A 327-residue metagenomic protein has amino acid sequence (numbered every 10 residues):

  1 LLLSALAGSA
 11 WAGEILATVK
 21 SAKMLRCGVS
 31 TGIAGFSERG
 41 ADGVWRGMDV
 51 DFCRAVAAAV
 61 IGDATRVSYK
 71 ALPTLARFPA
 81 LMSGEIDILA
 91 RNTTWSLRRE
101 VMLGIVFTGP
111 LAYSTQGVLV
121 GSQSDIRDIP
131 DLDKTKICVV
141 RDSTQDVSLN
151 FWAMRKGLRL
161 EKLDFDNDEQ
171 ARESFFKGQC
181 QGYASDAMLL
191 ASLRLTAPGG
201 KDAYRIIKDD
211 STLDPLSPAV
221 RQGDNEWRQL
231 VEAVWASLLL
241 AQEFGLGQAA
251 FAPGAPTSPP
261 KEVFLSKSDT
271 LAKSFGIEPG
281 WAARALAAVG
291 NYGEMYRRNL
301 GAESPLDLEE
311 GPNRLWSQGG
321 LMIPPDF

Functional and structural regions predicted by a protein language model:
A10-A12: Boundary at the C-terminal end of the N-terminal hydrophobic targeting segment
I15-R91, K267, L271-I277, A288 (+3 more regions): Extracytoplasmic small-molecule ligand-binding "clamshell" domains of the periplasmic binding protein/Venus flytrap
R26-G35, W45-V60, T94, S114-Q170: Bilobed "Venus flytrap"/periplasmic-binding protein-like clamshell domains and structurally analogous long
D51-R54, A58-V60, G121-I126, P130 (+4 more regions): Extended ligand-binding regions for polar small-molecule ligands
R54, A58, G62, R66-D131 (+3 more regions): Acidic, polar ligand-binding/catalytic clefts
R66-P79, K162-K177: Short helix-initiation/N-cap motifs at beta->coil->alpha
K261-F327: C-terminal functional modules
